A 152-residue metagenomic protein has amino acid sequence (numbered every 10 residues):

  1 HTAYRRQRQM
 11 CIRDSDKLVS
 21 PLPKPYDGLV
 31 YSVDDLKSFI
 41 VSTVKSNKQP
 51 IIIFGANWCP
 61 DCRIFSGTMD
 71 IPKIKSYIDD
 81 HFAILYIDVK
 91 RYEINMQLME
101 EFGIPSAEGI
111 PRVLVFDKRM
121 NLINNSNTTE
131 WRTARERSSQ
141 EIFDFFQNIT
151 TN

Functional and structural regions predicted by a protein language model:
H1-I12: Single conserved hydrophobic/aromatic residue that forms the stacking wall/gate of nucleotide- or nucleobase-binding
C11, W58-F65: Short, thiol/selenol-centered motifs that function as redox-active sites or metal-ligating centers
R13-S46: N-terminal leader/targeting and pre-domain segments
V30, K75-M96: Thiol-based oxidoreductase modules, predominantly thioredoxin-like and allied folds used for disulfide exchange
S46-C59: Short active-site neighborhood of thiol/selenol oxidoreductases, capturing the structured segment around
C62-Y77: Typically the conserved alpha-helix immediately C-terminal to a functionally engaged Cys/Sec in thioredoxin-like
E93-I110, R119: Structural alpha/beta surface segment adjacent to cysteine/selenocysteine redox centers across thiol/disulfide enzymes
E108-N152: Non-catalytic, surface beta->alpha helical segment in thiol-disulfide oxidoreductase systems
